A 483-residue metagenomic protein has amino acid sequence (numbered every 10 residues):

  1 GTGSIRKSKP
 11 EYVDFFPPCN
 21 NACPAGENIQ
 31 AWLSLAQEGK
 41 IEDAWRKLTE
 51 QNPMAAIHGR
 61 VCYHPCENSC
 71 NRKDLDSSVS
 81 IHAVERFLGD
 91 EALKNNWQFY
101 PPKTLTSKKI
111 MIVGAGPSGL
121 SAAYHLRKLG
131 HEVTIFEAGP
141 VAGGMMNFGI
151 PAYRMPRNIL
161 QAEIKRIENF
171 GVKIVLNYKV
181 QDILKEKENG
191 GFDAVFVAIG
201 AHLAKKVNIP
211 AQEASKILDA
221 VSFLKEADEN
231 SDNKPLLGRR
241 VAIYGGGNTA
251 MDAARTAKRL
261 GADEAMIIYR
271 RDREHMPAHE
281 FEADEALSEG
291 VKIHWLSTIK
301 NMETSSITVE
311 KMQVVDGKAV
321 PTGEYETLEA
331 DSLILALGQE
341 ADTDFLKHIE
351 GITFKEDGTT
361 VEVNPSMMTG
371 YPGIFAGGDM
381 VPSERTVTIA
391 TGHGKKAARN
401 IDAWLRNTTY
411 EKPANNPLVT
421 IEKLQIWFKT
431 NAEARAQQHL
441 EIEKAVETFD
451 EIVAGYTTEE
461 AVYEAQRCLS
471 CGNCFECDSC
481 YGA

Functional and structural regions predicted by a protein language model:
G1, P17-E38, G59-L88, T134 (+4 more regions): Iron-sulfur cluster-binding cysteine motifs and their immediate structural context in ferredoxin-like electron-transfer
G1-E11, D284-G290, S297-K300, S305 (+2 more regions): Mid-to-C-terminal Rossmann-like scaffold of FAD/NAD(P)H-dependent oxidoreductases
A36, T104-V113, Q161-I209, K300-T308 (+2 more regions): Feature captures the FAD/FMN-dependent oxidoreductase FAD-binding
F87-T104, A162-N177, A204-L260, F354-G370: Glycine-rich dinucleotide-binding loop and its adjacent helix/turn
K108-T134, T249-K258: N-terminal Rossmann-like FAD-binding beta1-loop-alpha1 element of flavoenzymes
E132-I174, A254-I299, T409-L424: Rossmann-like dinucleotide-binding cores of NAD(P)H-dependent redox enzymes
S215-R239, D316-E384: FAD-site-proximal beta/loop scaffold in flavoenzymes
A253, M380-L405, E411: A conserved FAD-binding loop/helix module that cradles the flavin
